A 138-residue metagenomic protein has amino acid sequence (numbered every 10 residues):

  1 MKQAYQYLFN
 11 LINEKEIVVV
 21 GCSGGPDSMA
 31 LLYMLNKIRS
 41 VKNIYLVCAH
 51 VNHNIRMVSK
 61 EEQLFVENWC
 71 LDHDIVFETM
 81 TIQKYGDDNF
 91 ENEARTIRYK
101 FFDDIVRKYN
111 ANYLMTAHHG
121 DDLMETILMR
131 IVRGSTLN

Functional and structural regions predicted by a protein language model:
M1-C22, P26-N138: Core alpha/beta nucleotide-donor-binding catalytic domains of modification enzymes
